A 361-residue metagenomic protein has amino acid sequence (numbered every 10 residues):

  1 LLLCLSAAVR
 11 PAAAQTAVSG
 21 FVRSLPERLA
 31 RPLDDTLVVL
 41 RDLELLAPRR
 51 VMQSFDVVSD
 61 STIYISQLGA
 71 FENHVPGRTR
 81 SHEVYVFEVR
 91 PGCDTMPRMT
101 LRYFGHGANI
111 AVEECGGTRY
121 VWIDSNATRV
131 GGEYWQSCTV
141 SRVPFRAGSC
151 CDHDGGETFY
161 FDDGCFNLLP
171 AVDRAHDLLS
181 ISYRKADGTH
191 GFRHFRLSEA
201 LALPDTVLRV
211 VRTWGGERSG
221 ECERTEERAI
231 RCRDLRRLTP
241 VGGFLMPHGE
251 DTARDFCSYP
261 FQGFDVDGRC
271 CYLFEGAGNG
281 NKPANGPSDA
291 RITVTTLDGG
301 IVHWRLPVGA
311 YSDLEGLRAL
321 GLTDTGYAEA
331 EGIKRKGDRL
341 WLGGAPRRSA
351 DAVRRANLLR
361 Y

Functional and structural regions predicted by a protein language model:
L25-L45, M96-Y103, I110, A147-F166 (+2 more regions): Surface-exposed loop and turn segments in beta-propeller and other repeat-based domains that flank or scaffold
L40-H82, Q262-G263, C270-Y272: Beta-strand-rich domains and repeat architectures in extracellular enzymes and scaffolds, especially beta-propellers
L45-D60, H106-R119, D163-S180, C257-G268 (+1 more regions): Structural signature of eukaryotic scaffold interfaces centered on beta-propeller domains
G69-V75, N126-E133, K185-T189, G278-P283 (+1 more regions): Short glycine/acidic-enriched loop and turn motifs that connect beta-strands
T79-A127, A319-E331: Blade-loop segments of beta-propeller domains
T79-G92, E133-S149, H190-G215, N285-H303 (+1 more regions): Beta-propeller blade signature
C222, L245-S312: Loop/turn-rich, solvent-exposed surfaces of beta-rich toroidal or solenoidal domains
E329-Y361: Blade-level signature of beta-propeller repeat domains, shared across WD40, Kelch, NHL, RCC1 and BNR/Asp-box propellers
